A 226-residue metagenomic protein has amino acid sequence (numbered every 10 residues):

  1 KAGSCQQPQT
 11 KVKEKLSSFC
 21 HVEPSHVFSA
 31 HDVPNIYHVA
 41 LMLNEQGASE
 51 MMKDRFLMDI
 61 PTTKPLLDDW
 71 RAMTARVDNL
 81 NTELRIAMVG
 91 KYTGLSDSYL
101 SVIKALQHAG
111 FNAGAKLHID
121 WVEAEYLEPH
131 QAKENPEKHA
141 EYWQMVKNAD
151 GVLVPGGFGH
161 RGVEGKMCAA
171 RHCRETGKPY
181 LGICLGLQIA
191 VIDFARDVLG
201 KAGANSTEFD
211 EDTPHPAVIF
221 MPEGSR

Functional and structural regions predicted by a protein language model:
K1-R226: N-terminal beta1-alpha1 cap of cysteine-dependent amidohydrolase-like domains
